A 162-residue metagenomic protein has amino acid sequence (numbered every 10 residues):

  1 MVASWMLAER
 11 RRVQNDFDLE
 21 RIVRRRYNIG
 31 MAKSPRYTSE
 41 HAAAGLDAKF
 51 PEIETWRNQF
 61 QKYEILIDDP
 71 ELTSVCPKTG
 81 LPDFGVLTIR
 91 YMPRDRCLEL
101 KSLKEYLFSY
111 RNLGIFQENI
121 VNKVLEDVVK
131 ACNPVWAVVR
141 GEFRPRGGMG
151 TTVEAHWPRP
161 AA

Functional and structural regions predicted by a protein language model:
A8-E9, V13: Short linear/disordered segments characteristic of secreted peptide precursors and small low-complexity proteins
F17-L19: Short hydrophobic targeting helices and cationic amphipathic motifs that mediate membrane/organellar targeting
V23-R24: Repetitive helical segments and hydrophobic/amphipathic motifs
G30-A162: N-terminal intrinsically disordered, cationic/polar leader segments that include organellar targeting peptides
